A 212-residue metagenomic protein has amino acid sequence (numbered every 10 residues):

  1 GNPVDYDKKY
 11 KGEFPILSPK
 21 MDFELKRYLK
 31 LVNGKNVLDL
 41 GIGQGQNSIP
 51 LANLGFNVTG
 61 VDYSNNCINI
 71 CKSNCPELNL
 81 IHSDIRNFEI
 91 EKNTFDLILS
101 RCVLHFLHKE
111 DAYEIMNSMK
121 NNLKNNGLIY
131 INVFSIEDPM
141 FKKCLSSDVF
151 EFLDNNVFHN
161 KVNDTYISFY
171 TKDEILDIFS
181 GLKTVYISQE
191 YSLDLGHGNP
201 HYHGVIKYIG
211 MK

Functional and structural regions predicted by a protein language model:
G1-V32, Q44-E89, E114, Y130-K212: Class I (Rossmann-like) S-adenosyl-L-methionine-dependent methyltransferase catalytic domain, capturing the SAM-binding
K35-G43: Conserved class I S-adenosyl-L-methionine
I90-I98: A short acidic, Gly/Pro-enriched loop at the edge of an enzyme's catalytic core that lines a small-molecule cofactor
S100-V103: A short beta-strand submotif of the Rossmann-like class I SAM-dependent methyltransferase core that lines
Y113-N125: A short glycine-rich, Lys/Arg-flanked "PGG" loop and its adjoining helix->strand segment in the class I
